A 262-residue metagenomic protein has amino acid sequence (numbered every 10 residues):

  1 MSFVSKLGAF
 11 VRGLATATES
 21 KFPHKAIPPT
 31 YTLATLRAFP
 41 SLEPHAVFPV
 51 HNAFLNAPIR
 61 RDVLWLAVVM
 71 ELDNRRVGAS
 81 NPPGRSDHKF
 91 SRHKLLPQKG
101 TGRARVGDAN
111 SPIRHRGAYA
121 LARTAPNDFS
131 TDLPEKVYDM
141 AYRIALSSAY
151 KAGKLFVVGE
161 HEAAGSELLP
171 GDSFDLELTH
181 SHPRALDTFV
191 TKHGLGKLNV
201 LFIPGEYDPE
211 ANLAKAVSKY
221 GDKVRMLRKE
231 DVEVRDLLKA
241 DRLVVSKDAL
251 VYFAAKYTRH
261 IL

Functional and structural regions predicted by a protein language model:
S2-D73, T124-L262: Extended polybasic, low-complexity segments that bind anionic RNA or targeting/receptor surfaces
H45, V50, P83, F90 (+4 more regions): Residue-level signal for pocket-adjacent positions within structured domains
I59-Q98: A short, flexible low-complexity segment enriched in Lys/Arg and Gly/Pro that occurs in N-terminal basic tails
P83, G100, F129-L133: Short coil/turn segments at secondary-structure boundaries
H88-A120: Glycine/serine-rich anion-binding loops at beta->alpha junctions that coordinate negatively charged ligand groups
